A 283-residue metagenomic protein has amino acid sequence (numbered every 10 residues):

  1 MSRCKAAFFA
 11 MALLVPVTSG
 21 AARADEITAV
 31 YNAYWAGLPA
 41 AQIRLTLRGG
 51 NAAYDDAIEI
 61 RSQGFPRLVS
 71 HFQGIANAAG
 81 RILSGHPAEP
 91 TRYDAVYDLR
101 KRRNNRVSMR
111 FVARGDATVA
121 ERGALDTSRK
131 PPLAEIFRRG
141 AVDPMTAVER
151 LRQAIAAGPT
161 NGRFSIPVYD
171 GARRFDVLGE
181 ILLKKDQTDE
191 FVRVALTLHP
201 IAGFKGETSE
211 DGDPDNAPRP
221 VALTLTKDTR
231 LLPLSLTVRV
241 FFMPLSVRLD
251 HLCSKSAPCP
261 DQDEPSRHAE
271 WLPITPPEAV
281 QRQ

Functional and structural regions predicted by a protein language model:
M1-F9: Bacterial N-terminal signal peptides that target proteins for export
F8-V17: Bacterial N-terminal signal peptides
M11, I60-R61, P131, E135 (+1 more regions): General secondary-structure edge motif
R23-R114, A154-Q283: Acidic, serine/threonine-rich low-complexity disordered tracts
G115-A172: Active-site/ligand-binding surface loops and adjacent short beta/alpha elements that line catalytic pockets across
